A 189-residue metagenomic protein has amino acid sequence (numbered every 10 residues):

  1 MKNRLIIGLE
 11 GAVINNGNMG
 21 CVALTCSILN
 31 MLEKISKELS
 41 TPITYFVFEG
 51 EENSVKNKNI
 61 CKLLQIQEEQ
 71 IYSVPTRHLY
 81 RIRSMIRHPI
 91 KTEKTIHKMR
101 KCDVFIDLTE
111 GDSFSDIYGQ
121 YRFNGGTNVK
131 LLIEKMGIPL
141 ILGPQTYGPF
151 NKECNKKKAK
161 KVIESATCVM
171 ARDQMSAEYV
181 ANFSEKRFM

Functional and structural regions predicted by a protein language model:
K2-F150: Aromatic- and Gly/Pro-rich donor/ligand-binding loops that form nucleotide- or phosphate-bearing donor binding pockets
F123-T127, L131-M189: Active-site-proximal region of nucleotide-activated glycan assembly enzymes, centered on histidine/acidic-rich loops
